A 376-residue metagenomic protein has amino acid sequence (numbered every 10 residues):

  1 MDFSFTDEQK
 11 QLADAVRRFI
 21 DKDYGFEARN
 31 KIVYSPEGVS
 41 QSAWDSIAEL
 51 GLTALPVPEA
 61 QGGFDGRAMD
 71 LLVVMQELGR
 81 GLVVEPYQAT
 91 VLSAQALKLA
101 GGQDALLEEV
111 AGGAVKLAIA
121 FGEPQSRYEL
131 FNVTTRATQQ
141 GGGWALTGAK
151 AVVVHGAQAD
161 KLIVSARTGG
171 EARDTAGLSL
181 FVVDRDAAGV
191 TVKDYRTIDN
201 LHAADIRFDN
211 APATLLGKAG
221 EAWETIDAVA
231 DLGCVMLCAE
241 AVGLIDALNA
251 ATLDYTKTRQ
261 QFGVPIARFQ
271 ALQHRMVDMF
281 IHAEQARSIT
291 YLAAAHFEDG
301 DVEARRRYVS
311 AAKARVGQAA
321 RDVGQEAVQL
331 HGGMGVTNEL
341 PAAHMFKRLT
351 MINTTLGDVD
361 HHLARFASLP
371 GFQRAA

Functional and structural regions predicted by a protein language model:
M1-G81, G113, Q139-W144, A228-A376: Alpha-helical interface subdomain recognition
D65-V74, A111, E129-V133, V183 (+2 more regions): Structural signature of FAD isoalloxazine-binding scaffolds in flavoprotein oxidoreductases
V83-G102: N-terminal glycine-rich flavin-associated loop
L106-E108, P124-Q125, T134-R136, K150-V154 (+3 more regions): A generic local secondary-structure boundary/capping motif
G113-P124: A short, Trp-centered hydrophobic/proline-enriched beta-strand micro-motif
Y128, N132-T134, V152-V153, V183-K218: Flexible, small-/acidic-enriched active-site or ligand-binding loops
E129-T147: Cytochrome P450 C-terminal beta-domain/meander region
T147-V190: A short core secondary-structure module
